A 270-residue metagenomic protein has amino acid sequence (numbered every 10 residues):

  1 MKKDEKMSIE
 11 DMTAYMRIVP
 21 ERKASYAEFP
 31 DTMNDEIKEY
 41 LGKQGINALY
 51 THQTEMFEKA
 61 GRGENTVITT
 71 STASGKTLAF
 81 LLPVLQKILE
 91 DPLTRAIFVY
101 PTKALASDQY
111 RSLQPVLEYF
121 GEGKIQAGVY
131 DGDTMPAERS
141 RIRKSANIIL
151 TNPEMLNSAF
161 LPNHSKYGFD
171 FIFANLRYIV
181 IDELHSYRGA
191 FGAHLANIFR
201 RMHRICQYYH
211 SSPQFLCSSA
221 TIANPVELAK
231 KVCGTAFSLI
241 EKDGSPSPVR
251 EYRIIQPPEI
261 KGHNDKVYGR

Functional and structural regions predicted by a protein language model:
M1-E55, R62-N65, I125: Helicase-associated low-complexity/disordered flanking segments
Q53, T69-S74, E183-F191, F199-L228: Conserved helicase ATPase motor motifs in RecA-like P-loop NTPase domains
E58-R62, T77-P92, R200-H203: Walker A/P-loop NTP-binding motif
L85-D108, Q207-S211: Conserved SF1/SF2 helicase motif Ia
L105-D131, K231-F237: Conserved helix-turn-beta segment of the N-terminal RecA-like "Helicase ATP-binding" lobe in SF1/SF2 helicases
D133-I149, V232: Conserved motor-coupling elements within RecA-like helicase/translocase cores
P153-F160, H164-Y208: SF2 helicase catalytic motif II
Q214, S218, I222-R270: Conserved interdomain linker/interface between the two RecA-like ATPase lobes of SF2 helicase motors
